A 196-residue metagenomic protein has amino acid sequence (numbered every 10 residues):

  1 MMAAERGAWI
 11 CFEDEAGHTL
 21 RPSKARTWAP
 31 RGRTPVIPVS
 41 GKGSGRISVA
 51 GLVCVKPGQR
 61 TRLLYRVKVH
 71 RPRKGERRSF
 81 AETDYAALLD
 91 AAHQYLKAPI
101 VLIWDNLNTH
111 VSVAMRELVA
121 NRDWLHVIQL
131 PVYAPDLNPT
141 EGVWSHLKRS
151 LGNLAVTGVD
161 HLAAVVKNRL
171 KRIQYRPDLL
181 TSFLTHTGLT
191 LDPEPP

Functional and structural regions predicted by a protein language model:
M1-P196: Short functional hotspots at interaction and active-site rims
